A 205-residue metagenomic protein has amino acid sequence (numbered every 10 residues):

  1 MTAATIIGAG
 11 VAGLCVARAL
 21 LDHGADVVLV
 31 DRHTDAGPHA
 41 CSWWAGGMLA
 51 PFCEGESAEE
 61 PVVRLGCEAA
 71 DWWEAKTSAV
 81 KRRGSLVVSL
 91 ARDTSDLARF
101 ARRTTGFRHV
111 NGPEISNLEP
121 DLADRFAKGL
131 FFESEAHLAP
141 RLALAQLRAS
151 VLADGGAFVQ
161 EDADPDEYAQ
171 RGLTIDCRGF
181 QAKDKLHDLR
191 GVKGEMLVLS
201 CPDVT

Functional and structural regions predicted by a protein language model:
M1-A4, K128-G129: Extreme N-terminal leader/targeting segments of oxidoreductases
A3-V28: N-terminal Rossmann-like FAD-binding beta1-loop-alpha1 element of flavoenzymes
G8, D31, S89-L90: Short beta-strand/turn micro-motifs composed of small residues that flank or help shape donor/cofactor-binding pockets
D22-C41: Glycine-rich FAD pyrophosphate-binding loop
D31, N111-G112, F158-A163: Short loop/edge segments at beta-strand edges and connector loops that shape dinucleotide/nucleotide cofactor-binding
G46-L118: Dinucleotide-binding Rossmann-like beta1-alpha1 core, especially the glycine-rich loop that anchors the ADP
F126, L130-L173, C177: Helical element adjacent to the flavin cofactor pocket in flavoenzyme catalytic cores
R171-T205: Flavin-dependent oxidoreductases
